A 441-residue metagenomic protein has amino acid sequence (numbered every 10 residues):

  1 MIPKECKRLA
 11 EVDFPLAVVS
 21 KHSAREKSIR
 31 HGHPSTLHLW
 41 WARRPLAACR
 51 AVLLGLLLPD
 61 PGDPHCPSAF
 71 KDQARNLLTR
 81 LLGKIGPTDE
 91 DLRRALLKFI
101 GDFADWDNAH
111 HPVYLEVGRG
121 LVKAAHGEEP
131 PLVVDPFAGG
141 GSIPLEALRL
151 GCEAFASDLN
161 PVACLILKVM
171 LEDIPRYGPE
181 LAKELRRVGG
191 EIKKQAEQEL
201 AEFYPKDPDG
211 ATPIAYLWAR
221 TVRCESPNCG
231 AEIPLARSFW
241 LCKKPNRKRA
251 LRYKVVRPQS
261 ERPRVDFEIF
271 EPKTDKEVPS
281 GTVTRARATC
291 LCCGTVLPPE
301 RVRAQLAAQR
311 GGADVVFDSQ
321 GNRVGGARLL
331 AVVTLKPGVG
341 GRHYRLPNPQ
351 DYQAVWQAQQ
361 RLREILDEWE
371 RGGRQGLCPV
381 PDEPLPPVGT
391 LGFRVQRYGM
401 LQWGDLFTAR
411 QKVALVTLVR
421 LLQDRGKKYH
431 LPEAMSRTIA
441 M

Functional and structural regions predicted by a protein language model:
M1-P136, G140-M441: Charged, often flexible domain-edge or linker segments that flank or initiate folded functional domains
